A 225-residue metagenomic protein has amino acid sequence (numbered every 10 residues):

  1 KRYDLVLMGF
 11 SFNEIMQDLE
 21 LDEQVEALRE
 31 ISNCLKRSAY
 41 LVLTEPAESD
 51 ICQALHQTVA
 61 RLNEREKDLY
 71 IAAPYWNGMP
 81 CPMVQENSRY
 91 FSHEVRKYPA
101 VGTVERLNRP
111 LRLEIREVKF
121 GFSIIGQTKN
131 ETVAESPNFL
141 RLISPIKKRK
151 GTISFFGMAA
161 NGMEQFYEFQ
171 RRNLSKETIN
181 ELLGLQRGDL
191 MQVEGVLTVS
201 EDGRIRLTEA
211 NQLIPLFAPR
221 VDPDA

Functional and structural regions predicted by a protein language model:
Y3-D22: A short SAM/SAH-binding and catalytic strip from SAM-dependent methyltransferases
F12-N13, P46-I51, W76-M79: Short "lid" loop at the C-terminus of a central beta-strand within the Rossmann-like core of SAM-dependent
D18-V25, C52-H56: Conserved strand-to-helix beginnings and helix N-cap segments that scaffold or border functional pockets
L21-V42, N63: A short glycine-rich, Lys/Arg-flanked "PGG" loop and its adjoining helix->strand segment in the class I
L35-A47, Y70-A73: Conserved beta-strand signature within the Rossmann-like core of class I S-adenosyl-L-methionine
A54-G78, Q85-K97: Conserved Class I S-adenosyl-L-methionine
F91-A225: C-terminal lobe and adjacent flexible extensions of AdoMet/dcAdoMet transferase-like proteins
